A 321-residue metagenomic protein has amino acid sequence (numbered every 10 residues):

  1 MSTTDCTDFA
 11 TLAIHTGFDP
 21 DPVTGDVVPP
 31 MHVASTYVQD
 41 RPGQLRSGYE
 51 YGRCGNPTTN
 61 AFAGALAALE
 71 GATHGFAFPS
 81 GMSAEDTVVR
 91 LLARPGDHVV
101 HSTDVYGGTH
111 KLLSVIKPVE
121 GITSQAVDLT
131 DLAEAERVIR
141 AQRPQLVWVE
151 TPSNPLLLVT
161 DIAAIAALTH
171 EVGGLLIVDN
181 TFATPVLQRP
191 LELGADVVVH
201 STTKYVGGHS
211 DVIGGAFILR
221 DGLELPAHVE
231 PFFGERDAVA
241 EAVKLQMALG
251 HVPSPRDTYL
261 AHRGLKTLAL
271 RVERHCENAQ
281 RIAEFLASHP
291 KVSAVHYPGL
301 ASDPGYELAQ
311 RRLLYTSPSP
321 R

Functional and structural regions predicted by a protein language model:
M1-Y49, N56: N-terminal glycine-rich, Lys/His-bearing helix-loop that initiates the first secondary-structure elements of many
S2, C6, H15, P22 (+3 more regions): Conserved PLP-enzyme active-site core in the AAT-like
T36-D86, G108-V115: Conserved N-terminal alpha-helix of the aminotransferase class I/II PLP-enzyme fold
V38, G222-E224, S302: Short, glycine-/Ser/Thr-/acidic-enriched flexible segments
R41-P42, D303-L308: Short acidic/glycine-rich loop or secondary-structure boundary segments that cap or lie
L69, H289-P290: Acidic-histidine catalytic/liganding microenvironments
Y297-D303: A structural supersecondary motif
Y315-R321: Conserved small/polar residues in nucleotide/adenosyl-binding loops
